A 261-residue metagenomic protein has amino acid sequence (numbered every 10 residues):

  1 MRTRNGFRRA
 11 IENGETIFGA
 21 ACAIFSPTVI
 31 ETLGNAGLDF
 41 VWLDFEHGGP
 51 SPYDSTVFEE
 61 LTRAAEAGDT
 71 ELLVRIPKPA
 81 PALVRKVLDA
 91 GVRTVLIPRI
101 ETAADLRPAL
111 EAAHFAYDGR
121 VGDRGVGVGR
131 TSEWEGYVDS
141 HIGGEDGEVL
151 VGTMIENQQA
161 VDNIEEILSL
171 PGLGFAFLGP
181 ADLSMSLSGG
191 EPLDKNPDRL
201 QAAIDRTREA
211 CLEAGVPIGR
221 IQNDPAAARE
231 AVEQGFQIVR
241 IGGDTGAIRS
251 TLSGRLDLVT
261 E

Functional and structural regions predicted by a protein language model:
M1-E261: Expand to "…catalyze enediolate/carbanion chemistry for C-C bond making/breaking, isomerization, decarboxylation
